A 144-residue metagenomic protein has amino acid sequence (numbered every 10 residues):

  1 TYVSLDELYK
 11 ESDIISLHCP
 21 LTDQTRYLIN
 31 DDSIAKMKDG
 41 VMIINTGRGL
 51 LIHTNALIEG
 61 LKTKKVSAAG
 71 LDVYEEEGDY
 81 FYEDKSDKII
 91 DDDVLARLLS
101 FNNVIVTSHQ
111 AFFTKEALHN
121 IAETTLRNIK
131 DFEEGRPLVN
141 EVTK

Functional and structural regions predicted by a protein language model:
T1-E11: Short acidic low-complexity segments
D6-E7, S33-A35, L95-R97: Short secondary-structure boundary/capping segments
Y9-D13, I29-N30: A short acidic, Gly/Pro-enriched loop at the edge of an enzyme's catalytic core that lines a small-molecule cofactor
D13, C19-L21, G47-R48, Y74-E75: Short glycine-/small-residue-rich Rossmann-like dinucleotide-binding loops
D13-I14, M42: Short SAM/SAH-binding signature in class I
H18, Y27, H109: Histidine-centered active-site/metal-ligand motif
Q24-I43, T54: Rossmann-fold NAD(P) dinucleotide-binding segment
G40, R48-K144: Rossmann-like dinucleotide-binding domain for NAD(H)/NADP(H)
